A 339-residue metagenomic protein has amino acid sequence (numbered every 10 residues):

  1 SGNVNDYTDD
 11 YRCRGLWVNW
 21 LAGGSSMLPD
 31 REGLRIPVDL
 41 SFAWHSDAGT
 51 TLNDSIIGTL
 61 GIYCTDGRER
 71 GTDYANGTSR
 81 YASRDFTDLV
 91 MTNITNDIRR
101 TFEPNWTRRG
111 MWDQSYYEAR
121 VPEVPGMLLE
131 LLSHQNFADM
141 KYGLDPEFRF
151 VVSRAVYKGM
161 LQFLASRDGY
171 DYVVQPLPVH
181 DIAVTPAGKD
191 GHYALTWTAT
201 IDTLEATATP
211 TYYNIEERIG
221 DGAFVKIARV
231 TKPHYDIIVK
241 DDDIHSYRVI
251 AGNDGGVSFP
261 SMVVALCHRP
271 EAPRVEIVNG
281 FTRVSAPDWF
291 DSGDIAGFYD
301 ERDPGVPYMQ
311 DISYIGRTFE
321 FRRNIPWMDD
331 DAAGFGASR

Functional and structural regions predicted by a protein language model:
S1-I57: Catalytic-core regions of hydrolytic enzymes
S25, S41, S46-E69, T101-Y170: Active-site-adjacent mobile loop/cap segments within catalytic or ligand-binding domains
S79-W112: Active-site-adjacent substrate-binding region of metalloamidase/peptidase-like peptide-processing proteins
F163-T207, D241, G255-R274: Pro/Thr/Ser/Gly-rich low-complexity, intrinsically disordered linker/stalk tracts
T200-G220: Solvent-exposed loop/turn segments flanking beta-strands in beta-repeat/beta-sandwich domains
V225-K232: Short beta-strand segments within Ig-like beta-sandwich modules, predominantly Fibronectin type-III
D236-V257: Beta-strand-rich modules
M262-R339: Aromatic-Pro/Gly-enriched surface loop or interdomain linker that acts as a lid/target-recognition segment
